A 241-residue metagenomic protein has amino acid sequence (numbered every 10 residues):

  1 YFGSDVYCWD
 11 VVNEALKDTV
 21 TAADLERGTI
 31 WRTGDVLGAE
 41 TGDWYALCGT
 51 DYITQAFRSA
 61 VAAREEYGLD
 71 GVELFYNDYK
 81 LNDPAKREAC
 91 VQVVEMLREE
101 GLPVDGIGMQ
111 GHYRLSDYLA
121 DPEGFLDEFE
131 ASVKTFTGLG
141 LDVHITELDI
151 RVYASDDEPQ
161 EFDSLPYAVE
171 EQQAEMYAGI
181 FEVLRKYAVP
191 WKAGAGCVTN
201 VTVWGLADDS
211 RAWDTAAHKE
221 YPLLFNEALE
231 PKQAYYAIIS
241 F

Functional and structural regions predicted by a protein language model:
Y1, D10, E14-T50, S59 (+3 more regions): Aromatic-rich peripheral "rim/lid" segments of glycoside hydrolase catalytic domains that contact and position glycan
G3-D5: Hydrophobic, ordered structural segments
Y7, N13, A62-A63, L69-Y79 (+2 more regions): Aromatic- and acid-rich polysaccharide-binding/catalytic face of secreted or lumenal carbohydrate-active enzymes
T41-I53, N82-A89: Short, contiguous, pocket-lining structural segments that sit at or immediately flank catalytic/ligand-binding sites
Q55, R87-Q92, L126-D127: A Trp-anchored, charged/polar loop motif used as the substrate-binding/catalytic surface of acyl/ester-handling
Q55, S59-A62: Residue-level signal for well-ordered alpha-helical scaffold segments within enzymatic catalytic domains
P84, E99, K232-Q233: Residues in flexible loops and secondary-structure boundaries
